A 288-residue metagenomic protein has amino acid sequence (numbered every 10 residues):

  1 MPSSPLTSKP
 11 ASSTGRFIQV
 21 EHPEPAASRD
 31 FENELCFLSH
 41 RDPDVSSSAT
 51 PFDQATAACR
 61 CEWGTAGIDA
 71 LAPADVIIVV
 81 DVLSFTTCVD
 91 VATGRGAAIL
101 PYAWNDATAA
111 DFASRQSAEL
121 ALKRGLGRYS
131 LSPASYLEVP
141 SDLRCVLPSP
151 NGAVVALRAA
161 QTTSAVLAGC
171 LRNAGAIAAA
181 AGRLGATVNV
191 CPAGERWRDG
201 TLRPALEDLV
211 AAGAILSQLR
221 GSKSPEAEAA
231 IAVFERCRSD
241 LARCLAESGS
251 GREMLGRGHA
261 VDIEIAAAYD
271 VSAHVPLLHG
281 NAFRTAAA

Functional and structural regions predicted by a protein language model:
M1-R16, S28: Low-acidity, Ser/Thr- and Arg-rich intrinsically disordered low-complexity segments
H22, D30, H40-D42: Intrinsic-disorder-associated, low-complexity terminal segments enriched in Asp/Asn/His/Tyr and depleted of Lys/Arg
T50-C59: N- or domain-start disorder-to-order transition segments that initiate the globular core
R60-L71, F85-R144, P148-A153, A160 (+2 more regions): Residues that scaffold, gate, or flank divalent-cation-dependent active/transport sites
I77-V80: Short hydrophobic beta-strand that contains or immediately precedes a catalytic carboxylate
L131-A168, A179, L184-G185, L202-A288: Long, charged alpha-helical interface segments
S149-P150, C170, V190-G194: Short, structured patches in soluble enzyme cores that scaffold and shape functional sites
